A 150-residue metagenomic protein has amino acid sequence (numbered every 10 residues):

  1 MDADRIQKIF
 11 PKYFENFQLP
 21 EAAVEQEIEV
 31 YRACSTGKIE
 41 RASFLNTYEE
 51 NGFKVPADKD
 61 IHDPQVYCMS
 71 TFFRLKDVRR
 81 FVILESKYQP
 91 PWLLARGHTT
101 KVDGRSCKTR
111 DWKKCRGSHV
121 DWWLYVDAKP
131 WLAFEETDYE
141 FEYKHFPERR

Functional and structural regions predicted by a protein language model:
M1-D63, R150: ADP-ribose/NAD+-binding catalytic cleft of ART/PARP-like enzymes
F10, F14-F17, F44, F53 (+5 more regions): Phenylalanine-focused residue identity feature
E21, V55-A128: ADP-ribosyltransferase catalytic core
S35-N46, K101-T109, W131-L132: Short, surface-exposed beta-strand/loop "edge" segments at domain boundaries and coil↔beta transitions
W123-R150: Charged phosphate-binding loop/patch that engages nucleotide di/tri-phosphates or the phosphate backbone of nucleic
